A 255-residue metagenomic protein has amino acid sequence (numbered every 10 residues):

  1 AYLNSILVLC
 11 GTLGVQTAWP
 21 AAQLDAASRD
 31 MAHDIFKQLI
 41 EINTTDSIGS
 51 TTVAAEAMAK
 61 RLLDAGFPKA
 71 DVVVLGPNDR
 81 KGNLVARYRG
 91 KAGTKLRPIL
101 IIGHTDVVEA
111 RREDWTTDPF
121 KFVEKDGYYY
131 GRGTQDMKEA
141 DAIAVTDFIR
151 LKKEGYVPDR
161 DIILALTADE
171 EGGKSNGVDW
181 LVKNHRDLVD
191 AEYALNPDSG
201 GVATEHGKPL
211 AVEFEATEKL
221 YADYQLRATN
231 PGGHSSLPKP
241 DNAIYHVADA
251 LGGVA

Functional and structural regions predicted by a protein language model:
Y2-I6, K81, T117, D159 (+3 more regions): Short, solvent-exposed loop/turn segments at the edges of secondary structure
Y2-Q16: Bacterial N-terminal signal peptides
W19-R132, K153-R160: Acidic/His- and Gly-rich active-site-bordering loop/insert found across diverse amide/peptide-bond hydrolases
R29-L39, T52-A59, D141, V145-F148 (+4 more regions): Extracytoplasmic/secreted envelope proteins and their assembly/folding machinery, especially bacterial periplasmic
V74-P77, E170, F214-E218: Short Gly/Pro-enriched turn/cap motifs at secondary-structure boundaries
Y128-Y129, Q135-E213: Acidic/histidine-rich catalytic neighborhood of metal-dependent amide-processing enzymes
R186-D187, G200-P209, E215-D223, S235-A255: Acidic-enriched catalytic cores of C-N bond-cleaving enzymes acting on peptides and small amides
